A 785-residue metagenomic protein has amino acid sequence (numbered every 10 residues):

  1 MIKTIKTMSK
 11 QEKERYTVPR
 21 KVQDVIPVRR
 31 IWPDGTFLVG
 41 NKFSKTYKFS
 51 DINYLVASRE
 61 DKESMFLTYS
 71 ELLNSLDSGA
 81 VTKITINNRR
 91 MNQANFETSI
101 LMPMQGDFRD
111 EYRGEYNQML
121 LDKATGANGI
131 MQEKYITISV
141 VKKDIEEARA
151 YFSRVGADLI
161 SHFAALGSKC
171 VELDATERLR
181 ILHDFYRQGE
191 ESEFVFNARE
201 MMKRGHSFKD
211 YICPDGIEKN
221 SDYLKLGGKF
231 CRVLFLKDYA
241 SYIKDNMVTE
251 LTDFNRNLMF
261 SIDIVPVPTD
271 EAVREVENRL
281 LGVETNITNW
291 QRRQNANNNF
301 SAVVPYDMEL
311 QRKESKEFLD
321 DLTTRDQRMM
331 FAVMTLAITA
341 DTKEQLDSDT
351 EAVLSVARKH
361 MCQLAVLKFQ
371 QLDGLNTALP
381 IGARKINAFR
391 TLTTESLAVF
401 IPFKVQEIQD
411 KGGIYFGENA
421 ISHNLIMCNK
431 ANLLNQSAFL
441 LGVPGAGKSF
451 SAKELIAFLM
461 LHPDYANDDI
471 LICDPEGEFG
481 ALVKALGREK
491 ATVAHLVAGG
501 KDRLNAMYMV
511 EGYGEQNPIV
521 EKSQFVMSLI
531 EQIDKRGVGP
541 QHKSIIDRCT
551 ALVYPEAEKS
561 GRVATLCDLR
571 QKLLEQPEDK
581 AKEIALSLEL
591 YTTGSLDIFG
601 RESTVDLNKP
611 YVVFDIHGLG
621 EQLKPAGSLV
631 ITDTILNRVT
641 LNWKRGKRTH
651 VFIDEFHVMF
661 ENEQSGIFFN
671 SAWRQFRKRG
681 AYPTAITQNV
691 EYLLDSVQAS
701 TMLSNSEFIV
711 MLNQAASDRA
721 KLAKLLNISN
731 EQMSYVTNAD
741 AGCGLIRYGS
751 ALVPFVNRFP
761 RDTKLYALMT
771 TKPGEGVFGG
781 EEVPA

Functional and structural regions predicted by a protein language model:
M1-P402: Extended, folded cores of ATP/NTP-driven motor/assembly subunits in large transport and secretion machines
I52, R59-S78, T85, R89 (+12 more regions): P-loop NTPase motor domains
N432, P444: The conserved Walker
L440: Hydrophobic anchor at the beta1->P-loop junction of P-loop NTPases
K448: Conserved lysine of the Walker
S451: Hydrophobic positions on the alpha1 helix immediately C-terminal to the Walker A/P-loop
F458-L471, E489-A491: Post-Walker A helix-loop "phosphate-sensing" segment adjacent to the P-loop in P-loop NTPases
R488-A494, Q698-M711: A short helix-turn-beta junction within AAA+ P-loop NTPase domains corresponding to the substrate/partner-engaging
